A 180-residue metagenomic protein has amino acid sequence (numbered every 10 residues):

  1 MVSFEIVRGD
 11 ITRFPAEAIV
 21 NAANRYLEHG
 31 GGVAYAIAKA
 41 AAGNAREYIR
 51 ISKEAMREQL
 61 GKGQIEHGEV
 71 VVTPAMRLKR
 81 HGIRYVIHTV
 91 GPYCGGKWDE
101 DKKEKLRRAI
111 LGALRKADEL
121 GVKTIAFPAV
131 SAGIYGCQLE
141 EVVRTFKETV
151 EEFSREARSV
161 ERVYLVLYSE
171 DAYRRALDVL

Functional and structural regions predicted by a protein language model:
M1-L180: Macrodomain-like recognition of ADP-ribose-binding/processing modules
